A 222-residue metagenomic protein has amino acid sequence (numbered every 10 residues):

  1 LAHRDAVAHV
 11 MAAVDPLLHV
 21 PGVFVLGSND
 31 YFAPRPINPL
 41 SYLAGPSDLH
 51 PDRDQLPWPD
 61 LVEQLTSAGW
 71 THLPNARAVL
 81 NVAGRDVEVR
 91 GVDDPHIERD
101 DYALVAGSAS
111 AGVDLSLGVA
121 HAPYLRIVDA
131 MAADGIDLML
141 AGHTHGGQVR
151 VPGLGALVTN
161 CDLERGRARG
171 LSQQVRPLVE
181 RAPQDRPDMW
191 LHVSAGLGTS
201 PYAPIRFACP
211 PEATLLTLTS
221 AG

Functional and structural regions predicted by a protein language model:
L1, S28-D30, A76-R77, V92-P95 (+3 more regions): Active-site metal-binding loops of divalent metal-dependent hydrolases
L1-N81: Core catalytic region of metal-dependent phosphoesterases/phosphodiesterases, especially metallo-beta-lactamase-like
V20, D114-S116, D137: Conserved acidic residues
V23, P123-L215: Conserved beta-sheet core of the metallophosphoesterase superfamily
V23-V25, L73, R90, L117-V119 (+2 more regions): Structural detector of well-ordered beta-strand residues that form the stable sheet scaffold of enzyme domains
L40-A44, G91, L157-T159: Short, hinge-like loop/turn segments at secondary-structure boundaries
W70-T71, R77-V89, A111-L115, Q173-L191 (+1 more regions): Beta-strand-turn-beta hairpins that frame and shape the catalytic cleft of phosphate-ester-processing enzymes
H96-S110, V119-M139: Active-site-proximal loop/helix segments of hydrolase catalytic cores
